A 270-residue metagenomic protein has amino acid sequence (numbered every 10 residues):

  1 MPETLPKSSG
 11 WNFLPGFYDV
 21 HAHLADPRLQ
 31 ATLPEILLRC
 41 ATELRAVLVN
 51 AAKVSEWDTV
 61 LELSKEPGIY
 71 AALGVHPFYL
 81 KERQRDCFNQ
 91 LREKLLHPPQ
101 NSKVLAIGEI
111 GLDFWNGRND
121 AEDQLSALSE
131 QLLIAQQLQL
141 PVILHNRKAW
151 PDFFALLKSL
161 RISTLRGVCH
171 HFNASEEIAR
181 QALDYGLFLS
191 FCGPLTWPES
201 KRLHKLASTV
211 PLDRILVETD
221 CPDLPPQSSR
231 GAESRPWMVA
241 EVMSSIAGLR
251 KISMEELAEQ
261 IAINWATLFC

Functional and structural regions predicted by a protein language model:
M1-C270: Mid-domain alpha/beta scaffold segments of enzyme catalytic cores
